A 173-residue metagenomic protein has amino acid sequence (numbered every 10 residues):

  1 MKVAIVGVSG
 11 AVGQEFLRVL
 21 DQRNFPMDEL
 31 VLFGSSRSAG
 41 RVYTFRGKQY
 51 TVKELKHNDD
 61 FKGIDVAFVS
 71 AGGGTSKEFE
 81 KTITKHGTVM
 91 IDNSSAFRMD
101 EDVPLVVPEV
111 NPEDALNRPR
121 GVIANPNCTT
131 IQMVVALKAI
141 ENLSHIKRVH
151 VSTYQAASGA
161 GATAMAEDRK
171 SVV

Functional and structural regions predicted by a protein language model:
M1-S171: N-terminal Rossmann-like NAD(P) cofactor-binding subdomain of oxidoreductases, focused on the glycine-rich
